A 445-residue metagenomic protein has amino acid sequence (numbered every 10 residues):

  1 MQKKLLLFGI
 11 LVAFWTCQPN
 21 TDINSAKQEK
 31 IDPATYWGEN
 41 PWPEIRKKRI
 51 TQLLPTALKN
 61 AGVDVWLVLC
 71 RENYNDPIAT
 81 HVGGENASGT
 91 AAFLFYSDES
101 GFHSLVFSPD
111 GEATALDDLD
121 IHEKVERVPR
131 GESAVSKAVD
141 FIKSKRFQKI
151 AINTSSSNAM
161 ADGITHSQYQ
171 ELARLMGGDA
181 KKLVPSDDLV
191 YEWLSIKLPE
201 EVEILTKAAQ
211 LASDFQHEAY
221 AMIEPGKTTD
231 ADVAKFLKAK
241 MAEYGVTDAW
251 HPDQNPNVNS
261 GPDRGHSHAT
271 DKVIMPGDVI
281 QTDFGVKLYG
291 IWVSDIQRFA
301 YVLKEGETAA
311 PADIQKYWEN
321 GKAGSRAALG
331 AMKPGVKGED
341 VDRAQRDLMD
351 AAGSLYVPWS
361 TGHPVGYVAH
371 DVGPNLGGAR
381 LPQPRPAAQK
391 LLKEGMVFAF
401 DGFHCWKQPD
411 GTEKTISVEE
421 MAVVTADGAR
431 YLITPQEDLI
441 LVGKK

Functional and structural regions predicted by a protein language model:
L5-A13: Sec-dependent N-terminal signal peptides
N20-K445: Active-site neighborhoods and metal-handling regions in enzymes and metal-associated proteins
